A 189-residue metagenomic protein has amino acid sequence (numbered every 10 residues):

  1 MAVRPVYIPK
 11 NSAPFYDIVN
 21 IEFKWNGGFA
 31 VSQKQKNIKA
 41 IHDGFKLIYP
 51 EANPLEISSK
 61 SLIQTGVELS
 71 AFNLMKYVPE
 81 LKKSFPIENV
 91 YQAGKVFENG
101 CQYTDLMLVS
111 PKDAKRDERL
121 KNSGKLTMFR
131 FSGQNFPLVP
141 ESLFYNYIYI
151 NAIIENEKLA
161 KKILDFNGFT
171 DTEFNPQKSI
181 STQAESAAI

Functional and structural regions predicted by a protein language model:
M1-P54, S59: Short, extreme N-terminal leader segments that mark the start of a protein/domain
Y7, Y16, Y49, Y77 (+3 more regions): Sequence-level detector for tyrosine residue identity
D17-I18, S123, P176: Generic hydrophobic-segment detector
I57-R119: Aromatic- and glycine-enriched beta-alpha-beta binding-site module
L108, L120-D171, A187: Long, contiguous internal "core" modules enriched in hydrophobic/ aromatic residues
P176-I189: Active-site nucleophilic cysteine motif
